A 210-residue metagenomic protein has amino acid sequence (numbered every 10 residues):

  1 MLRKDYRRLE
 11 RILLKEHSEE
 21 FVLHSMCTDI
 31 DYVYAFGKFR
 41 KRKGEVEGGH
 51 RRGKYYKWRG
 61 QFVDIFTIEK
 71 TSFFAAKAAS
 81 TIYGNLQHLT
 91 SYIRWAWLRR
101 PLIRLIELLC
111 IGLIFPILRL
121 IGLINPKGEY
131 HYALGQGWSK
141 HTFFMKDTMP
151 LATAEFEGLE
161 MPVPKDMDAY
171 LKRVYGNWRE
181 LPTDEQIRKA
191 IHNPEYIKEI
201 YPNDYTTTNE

Functional and structural regions predicted by a protein language model:
R3-F73, I103, E107-Y175, L181-E210: Conserved catalytic core of two-metal-ion nucleotidyltransferases
A75-S80: A short secondary-structure junction signal
G84-R99: Short, cationic low-complexity segments
